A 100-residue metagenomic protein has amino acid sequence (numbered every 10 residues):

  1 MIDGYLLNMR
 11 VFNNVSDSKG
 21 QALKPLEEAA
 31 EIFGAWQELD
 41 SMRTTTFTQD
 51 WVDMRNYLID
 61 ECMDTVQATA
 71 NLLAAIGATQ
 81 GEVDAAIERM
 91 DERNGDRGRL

Functional and structural regions predicted by a protein language model:
M1-L100: Flexible "arm" and connector segments at domain edges
